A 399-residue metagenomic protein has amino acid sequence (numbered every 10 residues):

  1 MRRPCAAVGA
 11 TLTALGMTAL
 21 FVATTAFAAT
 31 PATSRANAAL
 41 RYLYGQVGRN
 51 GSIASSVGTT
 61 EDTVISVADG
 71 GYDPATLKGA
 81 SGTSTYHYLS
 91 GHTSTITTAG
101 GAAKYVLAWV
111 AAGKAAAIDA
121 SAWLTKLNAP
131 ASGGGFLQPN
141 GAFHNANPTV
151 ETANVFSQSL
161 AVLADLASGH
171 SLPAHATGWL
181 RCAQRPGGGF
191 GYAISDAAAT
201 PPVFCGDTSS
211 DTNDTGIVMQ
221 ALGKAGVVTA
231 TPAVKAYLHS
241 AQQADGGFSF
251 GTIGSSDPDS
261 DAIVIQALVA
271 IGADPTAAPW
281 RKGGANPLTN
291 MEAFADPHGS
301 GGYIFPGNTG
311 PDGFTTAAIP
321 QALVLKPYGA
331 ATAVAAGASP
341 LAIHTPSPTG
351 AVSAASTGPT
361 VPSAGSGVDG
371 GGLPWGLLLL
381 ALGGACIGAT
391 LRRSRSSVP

Functional and structural regions predicted by a protein language model:
M1-L12, G372-L373: Bacterial N-terminal signal peptides that target proteins for export
G16-F27: C-terminal segment of classical bacterial N-terminal signal peptides
A26-R41, G51: Low-complexity, acidic Ser/Thr/Pro-rich repeat tracts that form intrinsically disordered stalk/linker regions of very
T30-A32, R49-T76, S94-I118, L137-A176 (+3 more regions): An alpha-helical repeat/solenoid feature that recognizes helix-turn-helix modules
L43, T85, L89, L124-L127 (+3 more regions): Buried hydrophobic core positions in alpha-solenoid tandem helical repeats
L77-S90, I118-L127, A285, A335: Alpha-helical repeat scaffolds
V334-D369: C-terminal low-complexity, Ser/Thr- and acidic/Pro-rich disordered "stalk" regions positioned immediately N-terminal
P374-P399: C-terminal membrane-anchoring or membrane-association module
